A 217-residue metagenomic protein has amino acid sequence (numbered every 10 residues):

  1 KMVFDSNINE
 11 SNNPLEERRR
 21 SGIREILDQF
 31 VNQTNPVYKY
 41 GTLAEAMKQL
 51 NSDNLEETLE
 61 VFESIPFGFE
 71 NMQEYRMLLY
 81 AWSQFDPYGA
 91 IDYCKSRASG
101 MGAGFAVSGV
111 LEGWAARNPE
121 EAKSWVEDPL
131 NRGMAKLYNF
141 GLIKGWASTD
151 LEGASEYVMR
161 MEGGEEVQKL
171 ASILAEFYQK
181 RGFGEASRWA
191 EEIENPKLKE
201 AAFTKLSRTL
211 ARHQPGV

Functional and structural regions predicted by a protein language model:
K1-V217: Non-catalytic tandem-repeat scaffold regions and their flanking low-complexity/translocation tails
